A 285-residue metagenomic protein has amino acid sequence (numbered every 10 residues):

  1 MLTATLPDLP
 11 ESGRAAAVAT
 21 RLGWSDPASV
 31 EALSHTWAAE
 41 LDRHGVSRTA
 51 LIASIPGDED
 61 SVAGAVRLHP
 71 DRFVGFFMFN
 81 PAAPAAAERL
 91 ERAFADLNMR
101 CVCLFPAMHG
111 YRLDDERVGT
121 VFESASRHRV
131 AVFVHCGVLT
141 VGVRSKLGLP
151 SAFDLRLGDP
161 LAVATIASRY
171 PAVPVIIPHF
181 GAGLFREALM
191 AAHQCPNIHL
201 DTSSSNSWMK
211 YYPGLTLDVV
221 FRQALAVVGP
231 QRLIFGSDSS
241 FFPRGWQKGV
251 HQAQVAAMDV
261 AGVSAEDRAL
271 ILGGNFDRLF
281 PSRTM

Functional and structural regions predicted by a protein language model:
M1-R48, R92, Q223, V227-R232 (+1 more regions): Mid-to-C-terminal alpha-helical segments outside catalytic/metal-binding sites
P27-A32, A53-P56, P84, R112 (+3 more regions): Conserved phosphate-coordination/catalytic loops
S34-A38, E59-V66, L90-E91, V118 (+4 more regions): Generic structural signal for well-ordered alpha-helices, preferentially at hydrophobic/aromatic core positions
L41, V62, A93, V102 (+6 more regions): Conserved, mostly hydrophobic/aromatic
R43-R48, P70-F73, S168-V175: Short, surface-exposed connector motifs at secondary-structure boundaries
S47-R48, I55-D154, S207: Active-site gating/metal-coordination segments in enzymes
V62-L68, A188-H199, Q252-D259: Short, electropositive alpha-helical surface patch
R100-C101, D114-I234: Catalytic pocket-lining loop regions of alpha/beta-barrel enzymes, especially the amidohydrolase/enolase/GH5 lineages
